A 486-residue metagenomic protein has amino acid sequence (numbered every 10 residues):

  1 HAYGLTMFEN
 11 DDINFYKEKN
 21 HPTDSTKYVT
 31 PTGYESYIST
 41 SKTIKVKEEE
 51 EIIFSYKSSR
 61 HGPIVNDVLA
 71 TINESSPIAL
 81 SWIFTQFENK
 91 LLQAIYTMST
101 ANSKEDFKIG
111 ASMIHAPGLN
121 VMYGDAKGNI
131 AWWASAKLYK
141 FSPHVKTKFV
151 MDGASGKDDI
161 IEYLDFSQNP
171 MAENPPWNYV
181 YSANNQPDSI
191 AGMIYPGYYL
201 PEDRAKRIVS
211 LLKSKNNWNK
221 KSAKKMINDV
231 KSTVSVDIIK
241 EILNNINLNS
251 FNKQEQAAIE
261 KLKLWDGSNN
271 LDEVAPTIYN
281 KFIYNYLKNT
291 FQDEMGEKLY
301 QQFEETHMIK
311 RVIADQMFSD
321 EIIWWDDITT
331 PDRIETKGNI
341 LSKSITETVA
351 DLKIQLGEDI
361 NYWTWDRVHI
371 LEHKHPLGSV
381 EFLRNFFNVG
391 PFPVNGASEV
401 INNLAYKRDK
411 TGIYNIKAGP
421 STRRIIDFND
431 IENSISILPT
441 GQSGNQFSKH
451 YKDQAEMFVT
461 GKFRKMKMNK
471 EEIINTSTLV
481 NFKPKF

Functional and structural regions predicted by a protein language model:
H1-A154, I160: Glycine- and hydrophobic-rich flexible loops that cap the catalytic core of alpha/beta enzyme folds
Y3, I208, L262: A residue-level signal for conserved active-site and pocket-lining positions in enzyme catalytic cores
E9, E18, L69-A70, S76 (+7 more regions): Hydrophobic alpha-helical segments
T30, T85, T97-T100, I194 (+4 more regions): Hydrophobic alpha-helical scaffolding
T30-E51, L164-V180, S210-M226, V230 (+2 more regions): A short, charged
S75-A79, A191-Y195, M226-I227, I242-S250: Active-site-adjacent structural elements in folded domains
L91-L119, A126-K127, Y195-L243: Proteins synthesized as precursors that undergo proteolytic processing into mature forms
I114, A126-I130, L138, V180 (+1 more regions): Acidic, low-complexity N-terminal propeptides/linkers enriched in Ser/Thr/Asp/Gly that mediate export, maturation
